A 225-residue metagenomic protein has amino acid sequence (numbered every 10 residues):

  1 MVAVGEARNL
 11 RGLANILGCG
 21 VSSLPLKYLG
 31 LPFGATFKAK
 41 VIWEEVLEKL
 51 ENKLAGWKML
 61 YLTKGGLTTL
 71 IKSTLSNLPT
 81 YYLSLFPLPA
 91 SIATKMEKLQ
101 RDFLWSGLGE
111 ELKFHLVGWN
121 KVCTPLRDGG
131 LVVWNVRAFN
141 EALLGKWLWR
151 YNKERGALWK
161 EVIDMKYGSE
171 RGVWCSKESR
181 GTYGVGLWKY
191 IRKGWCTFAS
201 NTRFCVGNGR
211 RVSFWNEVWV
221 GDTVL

Functional and structural regions predicted by a protein language model:
M1-L225: A helix-boundary/hinge signal
